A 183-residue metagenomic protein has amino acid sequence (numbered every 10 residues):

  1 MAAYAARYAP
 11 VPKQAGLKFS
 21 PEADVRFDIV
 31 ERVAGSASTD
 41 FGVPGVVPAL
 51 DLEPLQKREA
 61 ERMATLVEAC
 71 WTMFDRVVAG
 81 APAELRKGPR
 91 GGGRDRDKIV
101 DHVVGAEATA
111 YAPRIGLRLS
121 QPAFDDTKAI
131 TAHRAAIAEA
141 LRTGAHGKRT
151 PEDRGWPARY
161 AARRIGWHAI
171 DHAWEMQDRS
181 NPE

Functional and structural regions predicted by a protein language model:
M1-K18, A64, E68, T72-T131 (+1 more regions): Short, contiguous alpha-helical
A6-K57: Short, charged, surface-exposed hinge/linker loops at domain edges that act as mobile lids or interdomain connectors
V43-P48, A81-A83, Y111, G144: Short hydrophobic/aromatic-rich motifs at helix boundaries and adjacent loops
P48-L50, A60-R62, K148-R149: Short secondary-structure boundary micro-motifs
L50-P54, R118, P151: A short small-residue
Q56-A60, R154-G155: A short, mixed-charge helix-start or loop-turn motif at secondary-structure junctions
E139-K148: Transmembrane alpha-helical segments of integral membrane proteins
